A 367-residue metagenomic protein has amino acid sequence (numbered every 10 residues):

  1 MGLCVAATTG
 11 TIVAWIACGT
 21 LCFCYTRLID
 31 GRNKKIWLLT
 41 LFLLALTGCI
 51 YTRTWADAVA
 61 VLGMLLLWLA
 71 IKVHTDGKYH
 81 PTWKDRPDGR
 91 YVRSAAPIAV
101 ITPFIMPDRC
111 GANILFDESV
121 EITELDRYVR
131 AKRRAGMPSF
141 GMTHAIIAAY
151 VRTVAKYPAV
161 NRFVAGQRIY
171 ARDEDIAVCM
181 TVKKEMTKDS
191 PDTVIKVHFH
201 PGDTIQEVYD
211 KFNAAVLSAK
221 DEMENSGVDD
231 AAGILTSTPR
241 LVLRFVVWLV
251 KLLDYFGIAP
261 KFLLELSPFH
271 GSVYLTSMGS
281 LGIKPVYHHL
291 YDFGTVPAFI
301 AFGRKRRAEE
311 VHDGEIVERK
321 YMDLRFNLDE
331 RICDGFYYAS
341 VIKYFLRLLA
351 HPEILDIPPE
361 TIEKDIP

Functional and structural regions predicted by a protein language model:
L3, T9-A17, L21-P367: C-terminal catalytic/motor cores of large multi-domain enzyme assemblies
